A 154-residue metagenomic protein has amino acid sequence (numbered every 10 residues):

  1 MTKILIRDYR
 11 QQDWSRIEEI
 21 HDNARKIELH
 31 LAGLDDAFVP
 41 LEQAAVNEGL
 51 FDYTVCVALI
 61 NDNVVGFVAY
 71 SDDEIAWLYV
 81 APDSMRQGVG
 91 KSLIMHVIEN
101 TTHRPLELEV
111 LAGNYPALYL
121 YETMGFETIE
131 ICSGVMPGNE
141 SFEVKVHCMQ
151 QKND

Functional and structural regions predicted by a protein language model:
M1-Q12, Q151-D154: Conserved N-terminal entry element of GNAT/NAT acetyltransferase domains
W14, E18-A45: Conserved GNAT-fold acetyl-CoA-binding loop/helix
D52-G66: Conserved beta-hairpin
V68-D73: A conserved beta-strand-loop-helix scaffold within acyl/acetyltransferase catalytic domains
I75-M85, V110-L111: A short, internal acetyl-CoA/4′-phosphopantetheine-binding micro-motif in the GNAT/acyltransferase core
S84, G88-H96: Conserved acetyl-CoA pyrophosphate-binding loop and the N-cap/start of the following alpha-helix in GNAT-like
E107-L118, E122-M124, E130-D154: C-terminal "cap" of GNAT-fold acetyltransferases
